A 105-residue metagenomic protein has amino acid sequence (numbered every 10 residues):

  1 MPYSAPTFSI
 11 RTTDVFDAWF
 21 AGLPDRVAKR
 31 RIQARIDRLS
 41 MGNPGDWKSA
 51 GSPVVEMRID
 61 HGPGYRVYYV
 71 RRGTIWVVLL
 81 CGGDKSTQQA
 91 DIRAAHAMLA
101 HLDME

Functional and structural regions predicted by a protein language model:
M1-S9, A18, R26-K29, P44 (+2 more regions): Enriched for short, Lys/Arg-rich terminal
T13: PIN/NYN-family metal-dependent endoribonuclease catalytic core
A34-H61: A short, surface-exposed loop/turn module that caps and links secondary-structure elements
